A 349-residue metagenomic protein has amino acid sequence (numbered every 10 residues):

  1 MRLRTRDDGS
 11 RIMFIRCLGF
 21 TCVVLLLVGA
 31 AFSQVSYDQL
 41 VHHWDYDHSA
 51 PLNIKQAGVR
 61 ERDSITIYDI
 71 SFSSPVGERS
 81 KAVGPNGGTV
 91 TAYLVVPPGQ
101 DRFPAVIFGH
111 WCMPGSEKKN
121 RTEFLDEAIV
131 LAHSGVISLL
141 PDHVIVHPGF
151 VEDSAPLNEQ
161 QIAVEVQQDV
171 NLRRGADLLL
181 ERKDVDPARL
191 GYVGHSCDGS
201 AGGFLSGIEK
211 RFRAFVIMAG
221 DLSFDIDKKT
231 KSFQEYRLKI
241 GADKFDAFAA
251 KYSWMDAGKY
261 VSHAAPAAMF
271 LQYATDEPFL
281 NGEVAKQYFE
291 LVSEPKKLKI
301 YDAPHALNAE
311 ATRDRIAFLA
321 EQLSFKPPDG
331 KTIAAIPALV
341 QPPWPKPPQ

Functional and structural regions predicted by a protein language model:
D47-Q100: N-terminal cap/lid segment of alpha/beta-hydrolase-fold proteins
R102-C112: Short beta-strand element of the alpha/beta-hydrolase
W111-V170, D227-F233: Cap/lid segment of the alpha/beta-hydrolase catalytic domain
R173-K231: Primarily recognizes the serine-hydrolase "nucleophile elbow" in alpha/beta-hydrolase and SGNH/GDSL folds
D246-Y260: Active-site nucleophile elbow and catalytic-triad environment of alpha/beta-hydrolase enzymes
A264, F270-Y273: Short beta-strand/loop motif that positions the catalytic acidic residue of the alpha/beta-hydrolase fold
P278-V284: Conserved alpha/beta-hydrolase "acid-adjacent" motif
K286-Q349: C-terminal catalytic histidine-bearing segment of alpha/beta-hydrolase fold enzymes
